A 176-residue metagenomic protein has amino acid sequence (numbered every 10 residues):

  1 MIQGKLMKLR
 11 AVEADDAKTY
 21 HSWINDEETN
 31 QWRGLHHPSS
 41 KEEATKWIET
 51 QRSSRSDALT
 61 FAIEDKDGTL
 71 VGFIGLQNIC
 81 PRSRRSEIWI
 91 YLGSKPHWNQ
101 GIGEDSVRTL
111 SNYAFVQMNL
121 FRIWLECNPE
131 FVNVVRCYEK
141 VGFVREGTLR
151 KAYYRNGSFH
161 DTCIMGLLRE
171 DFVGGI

Functional and structural regions predicted by a protein language model:
M1-K46, D171-I176: A short, well-structured alpha-helix characteristic of acyl/acetyltransferase catalytic modules
S39-H97, L168-F172: Acetyl-CoA-dependent GNAT
T69-G72, N133, F159: Glycine-rich acetyl-CoA-binding "A-motif" of GNAT/NAT acetyltransferases
N99-Y113, R136-K140: Conserved acetyl-CoA-binding loop-helix of GNAT-fold acetyltransferases
V116-E126: Conserved GNAT acetyl-CoA-binding A-motif
W124-C127, V144-H160: Conserved catalytic-core motifs of GNAT/GCN5-like acyltransferases
Y138, F143, M165: Conserved active-site tyrosine of GNAT-family acetyltransferases
S158-I176: Terminal substrate-recognition subdomain of acyl/acetyltransferases
